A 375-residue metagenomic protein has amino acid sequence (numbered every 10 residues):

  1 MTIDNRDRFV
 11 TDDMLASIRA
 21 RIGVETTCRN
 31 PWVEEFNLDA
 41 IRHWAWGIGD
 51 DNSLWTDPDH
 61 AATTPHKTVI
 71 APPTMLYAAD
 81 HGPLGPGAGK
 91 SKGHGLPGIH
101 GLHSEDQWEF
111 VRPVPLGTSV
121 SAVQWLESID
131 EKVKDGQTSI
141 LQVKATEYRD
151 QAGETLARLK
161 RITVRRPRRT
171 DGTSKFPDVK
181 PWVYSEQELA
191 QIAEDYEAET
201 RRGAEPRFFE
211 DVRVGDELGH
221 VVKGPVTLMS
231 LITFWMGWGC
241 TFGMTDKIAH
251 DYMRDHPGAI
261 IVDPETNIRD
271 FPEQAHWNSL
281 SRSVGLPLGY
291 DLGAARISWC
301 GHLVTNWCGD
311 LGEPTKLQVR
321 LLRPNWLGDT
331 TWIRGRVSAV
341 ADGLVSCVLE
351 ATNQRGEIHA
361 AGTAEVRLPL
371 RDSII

Functional and structural regions predicted by a protein language model:
M1-T26, H103-F209, R213-V214, H220 (+1 more regions): HotDog/MaoC-like acyl-thioester-processing domains
T2-E105, P167-G309, S373-I375: Hot-dog-fold acyl-thioester-processing enzymes
K132, C308-P314, D342: Phosphate-handling active-site elements
T315-R320: Long, charged, glycine-rich C-terminal linkers/tails
